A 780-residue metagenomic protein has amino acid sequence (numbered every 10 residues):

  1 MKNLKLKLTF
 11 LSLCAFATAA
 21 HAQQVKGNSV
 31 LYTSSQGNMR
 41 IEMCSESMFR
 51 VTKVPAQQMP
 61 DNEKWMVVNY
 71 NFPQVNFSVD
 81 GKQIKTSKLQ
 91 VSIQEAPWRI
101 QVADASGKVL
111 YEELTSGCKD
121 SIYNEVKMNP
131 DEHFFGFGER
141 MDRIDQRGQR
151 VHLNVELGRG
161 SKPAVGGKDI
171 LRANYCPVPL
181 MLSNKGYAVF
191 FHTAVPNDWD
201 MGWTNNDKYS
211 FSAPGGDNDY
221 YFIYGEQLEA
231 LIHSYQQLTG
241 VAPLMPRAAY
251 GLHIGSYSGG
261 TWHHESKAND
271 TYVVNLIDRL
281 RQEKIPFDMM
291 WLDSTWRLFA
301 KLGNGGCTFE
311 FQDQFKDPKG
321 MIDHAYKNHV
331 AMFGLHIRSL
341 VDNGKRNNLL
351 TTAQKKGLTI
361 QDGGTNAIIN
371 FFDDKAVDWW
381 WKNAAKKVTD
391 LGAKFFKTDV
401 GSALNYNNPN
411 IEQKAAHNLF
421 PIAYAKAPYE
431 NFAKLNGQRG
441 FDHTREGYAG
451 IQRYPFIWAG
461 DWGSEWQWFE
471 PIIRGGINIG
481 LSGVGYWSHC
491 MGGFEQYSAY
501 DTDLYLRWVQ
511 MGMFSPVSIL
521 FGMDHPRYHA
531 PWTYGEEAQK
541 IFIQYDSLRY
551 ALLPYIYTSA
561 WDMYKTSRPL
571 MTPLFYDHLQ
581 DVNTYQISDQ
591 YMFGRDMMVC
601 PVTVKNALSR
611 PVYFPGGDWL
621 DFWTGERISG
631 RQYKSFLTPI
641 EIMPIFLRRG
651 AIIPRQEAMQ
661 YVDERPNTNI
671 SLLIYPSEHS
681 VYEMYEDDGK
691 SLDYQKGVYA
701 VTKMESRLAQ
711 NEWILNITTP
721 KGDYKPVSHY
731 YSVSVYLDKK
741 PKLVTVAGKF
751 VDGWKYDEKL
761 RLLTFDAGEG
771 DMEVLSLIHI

Functional and structural regions predicted by a protein language model:
M1-T9: Bacterial N-terminal signal peptides that target proteins for export
N3, H21-P243, R247-A249, G255-Y257 (+9 more regions): N-terminal accessory segment at the very beginning of proteins
S12-A20: Hydrophobic h-region of N-terminal signal peptides that target proteins for export in Gram-negative bacteria
D61-V75, L358, F622-I640, T745-A767: Solvent-exposed beta-strand/loop surfaces of large extracellular or lumenal domains
K108-I642, L647-R648: Catalytic-domain carbohydrate-binding cleft regions of carbohydrate-active enzymes
A249, A331, H529, S547 (+3 more regions): TerminUS-proximal long segments
